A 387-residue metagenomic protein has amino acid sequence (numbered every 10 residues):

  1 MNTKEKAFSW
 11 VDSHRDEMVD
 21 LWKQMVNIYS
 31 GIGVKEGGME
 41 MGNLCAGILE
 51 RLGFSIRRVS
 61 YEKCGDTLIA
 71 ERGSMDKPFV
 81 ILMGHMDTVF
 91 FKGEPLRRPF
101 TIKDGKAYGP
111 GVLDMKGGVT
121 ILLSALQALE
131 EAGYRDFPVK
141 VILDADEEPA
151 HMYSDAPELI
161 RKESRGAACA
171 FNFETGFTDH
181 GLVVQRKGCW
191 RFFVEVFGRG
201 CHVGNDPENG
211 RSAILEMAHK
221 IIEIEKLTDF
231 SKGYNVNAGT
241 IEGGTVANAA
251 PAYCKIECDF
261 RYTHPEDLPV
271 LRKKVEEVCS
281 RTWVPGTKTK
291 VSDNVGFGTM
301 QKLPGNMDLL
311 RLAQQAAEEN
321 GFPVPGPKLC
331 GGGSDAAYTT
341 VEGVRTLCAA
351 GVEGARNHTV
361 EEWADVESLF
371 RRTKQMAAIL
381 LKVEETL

Functional and structural regions predicted by a protein language model:
M1-K6, S30, R51, R57-S60 (+3 more regions): Metal-dependent amide/peptide-bond hydrolase catalytic core, centered on the "pita-bread" metallohydrolase fold
N2-P110, E131-Y134, Q315: Acidic/His- and Gly-rich active-site-bordering loop/insert found across diverse amide/peptide-bond hydrolases
F79-I81, A107, A168-N172, R191-F193 (+1 more regions): Short glycine-aspartate micro-motif
I81, K140-I142, K290: A structural signal for isolated positions on well-ordered beta-strands in alpha/beta enzyme cores
M86, K106, I142-H151, E174-F177 (+2 more regions): Acidic, glycine-rich active-site loops and adjacent beta-strand->loop/helix elements that engage anionic groups
G93, K103, A125-K140, I224-G233 (+1 more regions): Phosphate-handling active-site elements
K106-T120, H202: Glycine/serine-rich anion-binding loops at beta->alpha junctions that coordinate negatively charged ligand groups
M115-K187, L387: Acidic/histidine-rich catalytic neighborhood of metal-dependent amide-processing enzymes
